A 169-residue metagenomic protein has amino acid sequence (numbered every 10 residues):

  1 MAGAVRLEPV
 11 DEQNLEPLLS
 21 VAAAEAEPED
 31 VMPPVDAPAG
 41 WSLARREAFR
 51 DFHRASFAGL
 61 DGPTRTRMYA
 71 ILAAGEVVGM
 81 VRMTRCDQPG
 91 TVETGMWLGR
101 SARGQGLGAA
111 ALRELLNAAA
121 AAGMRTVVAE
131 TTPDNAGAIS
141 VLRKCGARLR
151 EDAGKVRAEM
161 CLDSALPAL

Functional and structural regions predicted by a protein language model:
M1-E93, W97-R100, A118, L149-L169: GNAT-family acyltransferases
V77, T132-D134, A138-V141, M160: Membrane-interacting alpha-helical segments
L98, G104-A121, A136-K144: Conserved acetyl-CoA-binding loop-helix of GNAT-fold acetyltransferases
E114, T131, G154-K155: Proline- and acidic/polar-enriched loop/turn elements at helix boundaries
A119-T131: Conserved GNAT acetyl-CoA-binding A-motif
